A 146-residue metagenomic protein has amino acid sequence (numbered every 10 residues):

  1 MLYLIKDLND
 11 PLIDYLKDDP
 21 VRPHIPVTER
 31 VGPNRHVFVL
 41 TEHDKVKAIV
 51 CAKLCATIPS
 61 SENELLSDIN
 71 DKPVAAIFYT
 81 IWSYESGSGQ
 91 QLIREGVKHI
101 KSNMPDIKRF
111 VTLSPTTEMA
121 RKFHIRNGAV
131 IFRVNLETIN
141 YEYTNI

Functional and structural regions predicted by a protein language model:
M1-E29: Short amphipathic alpha-helix that is part of the acyltransferase structural core
V27-A48, K53-T57: A short helix-loop-beta-strand connector motif used in the catalytic cores of GNAT acetyltransferases and, in some
E29, V37, V46, G96-I107 (+1 more regions): Preference for well-ordered, secondary-structure-rich cores of eukaryotic proteins
C51-A76: Conserved acyl-donor/pantetheine-binding loop and adjacent beta-alpha core of acyl/acetyltransferases and related
S83, F110-K122, T138-N140: Conserved beta-strand-loop-alpha-helix junction that forms the acyl-donor binding cleft
S83-S102: Conserved acetyl-CoA-binding loop-helix of GNAT-fold acetyltransferases
I125-N135: Conserved acetyl-CoA-binding loop of GNAT-fold acetyltransferases
L136-I146: C-terminal "cap" of GNAT-fold acetyltransferases
